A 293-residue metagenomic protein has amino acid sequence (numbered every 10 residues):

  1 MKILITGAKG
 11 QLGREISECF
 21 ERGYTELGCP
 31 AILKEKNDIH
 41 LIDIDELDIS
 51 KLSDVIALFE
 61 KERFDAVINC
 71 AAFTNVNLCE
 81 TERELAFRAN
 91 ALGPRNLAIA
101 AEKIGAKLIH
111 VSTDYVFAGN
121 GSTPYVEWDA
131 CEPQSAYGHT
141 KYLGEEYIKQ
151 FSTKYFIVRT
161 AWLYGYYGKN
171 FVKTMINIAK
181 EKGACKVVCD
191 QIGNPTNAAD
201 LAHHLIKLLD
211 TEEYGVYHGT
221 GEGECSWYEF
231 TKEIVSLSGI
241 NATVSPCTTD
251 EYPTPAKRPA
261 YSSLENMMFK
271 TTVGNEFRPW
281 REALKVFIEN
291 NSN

Functional and structural regions predicted by a protein language model:
M1-E26: N-terminal Rossmann NAD(P)H-binding glycine-rich loop of SDR-like oxidoreductase domains
D38-S53: Rossmann-fold cofactor-recognition segment
I49-A89: NAD(P)H-binding glycine-rich loop region in Rossmannoid oxidoreductase-like domains and their noncatalytic homologs
R88, L92-N96, K103, V116-V158 (+1 more regions): Catalytic helix-loop patch of NAD(P)-dependent Rossmann-fold dehydrogenases
E146-G193, A199-D200: NAD(P)-dependent short-chain dehydrogenase/reductase
V187-I192, Y217-E224, T272: Glycine-rich Rossmann NAD(P)(H)-binding loop
H204, T211-P255, A260, M267: Mid/C-terminal beta-alpha module of Rossmann-like enzyme folds, strongest in SDR-family dehydrogenases/epimerases
W280-N293: Amphipathic terminal alpha-helices
